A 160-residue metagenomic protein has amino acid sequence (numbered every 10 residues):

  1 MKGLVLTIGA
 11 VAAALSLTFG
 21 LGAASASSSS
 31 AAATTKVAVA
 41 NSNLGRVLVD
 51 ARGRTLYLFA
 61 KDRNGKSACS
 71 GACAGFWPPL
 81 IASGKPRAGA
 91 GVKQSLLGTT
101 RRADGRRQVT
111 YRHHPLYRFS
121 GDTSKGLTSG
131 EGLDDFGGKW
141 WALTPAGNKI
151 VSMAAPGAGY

Functional and structural regions predicted by a protein language model:
K2-Y160: Compact beta-sheet-dominated domain cores in extracellular/mature segments
